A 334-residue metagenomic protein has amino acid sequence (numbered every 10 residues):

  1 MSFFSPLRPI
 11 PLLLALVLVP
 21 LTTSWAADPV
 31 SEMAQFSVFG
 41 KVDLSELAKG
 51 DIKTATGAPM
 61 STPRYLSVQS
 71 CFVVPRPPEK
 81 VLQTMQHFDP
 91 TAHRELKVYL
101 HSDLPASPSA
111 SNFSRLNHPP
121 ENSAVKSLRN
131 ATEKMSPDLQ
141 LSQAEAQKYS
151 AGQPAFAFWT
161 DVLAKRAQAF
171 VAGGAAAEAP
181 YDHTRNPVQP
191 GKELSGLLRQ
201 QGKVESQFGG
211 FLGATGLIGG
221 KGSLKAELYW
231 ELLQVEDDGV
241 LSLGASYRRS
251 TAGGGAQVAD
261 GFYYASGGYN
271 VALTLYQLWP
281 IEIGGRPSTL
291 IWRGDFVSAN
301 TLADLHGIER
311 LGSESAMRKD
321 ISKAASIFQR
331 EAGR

Functional and structural regions predicted by a protein language model:
M1-L13: Bacterial N-terminal signal peptides that target proteins for export
P11-L21: Bacterial N-terminal signal peptides
A27-R334: Eukaryotic helix-grip
